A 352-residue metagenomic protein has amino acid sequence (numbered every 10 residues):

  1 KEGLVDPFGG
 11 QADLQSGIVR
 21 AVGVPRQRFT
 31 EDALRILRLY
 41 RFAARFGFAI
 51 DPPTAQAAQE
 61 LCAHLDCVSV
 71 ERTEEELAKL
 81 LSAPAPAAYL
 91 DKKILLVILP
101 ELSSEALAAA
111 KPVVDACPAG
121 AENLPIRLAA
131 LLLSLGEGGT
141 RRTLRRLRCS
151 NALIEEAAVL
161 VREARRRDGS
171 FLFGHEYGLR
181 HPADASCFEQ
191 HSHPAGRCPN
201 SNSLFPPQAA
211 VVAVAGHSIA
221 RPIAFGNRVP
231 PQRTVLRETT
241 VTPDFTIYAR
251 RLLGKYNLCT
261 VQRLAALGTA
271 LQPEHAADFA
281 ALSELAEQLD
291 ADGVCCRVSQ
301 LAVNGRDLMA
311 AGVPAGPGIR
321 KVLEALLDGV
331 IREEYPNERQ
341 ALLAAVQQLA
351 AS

Functional and structural regions predicted by a protein language model:
K1-C149, P317-V330, E334-S352: Glycine- and charge-enriched loop/helix tracts that form the active or gating conduit in phosphate/cation-handling
S104-E189, H193-A195, N202-V212, R221-R228 (+1 more regions): C-terminal subdomains that position terminal phosphate/3'-OH groups for nucleotidyl transfer/ligation, primarily on
